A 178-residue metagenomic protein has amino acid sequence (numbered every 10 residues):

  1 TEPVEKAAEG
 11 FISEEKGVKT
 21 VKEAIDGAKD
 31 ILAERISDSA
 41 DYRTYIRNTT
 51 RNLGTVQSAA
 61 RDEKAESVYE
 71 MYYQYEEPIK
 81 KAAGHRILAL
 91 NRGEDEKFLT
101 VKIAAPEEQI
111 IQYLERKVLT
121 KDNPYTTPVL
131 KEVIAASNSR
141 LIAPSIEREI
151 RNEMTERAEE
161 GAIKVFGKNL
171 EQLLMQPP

Functional and structural regions predicted by a protein language model:
T1-P177: Duplex nucleic acid-engaging cores and interfaces of nucleic-acid transaction enzymes
